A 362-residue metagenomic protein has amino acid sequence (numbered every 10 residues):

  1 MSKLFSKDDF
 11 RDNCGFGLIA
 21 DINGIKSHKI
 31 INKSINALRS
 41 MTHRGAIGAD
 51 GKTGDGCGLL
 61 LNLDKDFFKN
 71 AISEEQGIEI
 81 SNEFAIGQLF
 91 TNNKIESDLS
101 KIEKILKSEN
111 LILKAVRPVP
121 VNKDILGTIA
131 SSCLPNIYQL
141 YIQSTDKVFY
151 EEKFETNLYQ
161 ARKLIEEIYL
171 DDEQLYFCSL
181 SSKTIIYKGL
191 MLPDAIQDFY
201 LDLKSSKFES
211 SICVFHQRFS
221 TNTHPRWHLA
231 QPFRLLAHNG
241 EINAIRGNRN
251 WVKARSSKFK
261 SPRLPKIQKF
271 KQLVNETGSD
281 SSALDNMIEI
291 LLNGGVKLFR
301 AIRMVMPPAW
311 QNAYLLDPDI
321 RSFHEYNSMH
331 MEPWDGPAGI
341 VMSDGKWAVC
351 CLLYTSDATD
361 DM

Functional and structural regions predicted by a protein language model:
M1-L353: Conserved short alpha-helical segments that host acidic/polar catalytic motifs at enzyme active sites
Y354-M362: Single conserved hydrophobic/aromatic residue that forms the stacking wall/gate of nucleotide- or nucleobase-binding
